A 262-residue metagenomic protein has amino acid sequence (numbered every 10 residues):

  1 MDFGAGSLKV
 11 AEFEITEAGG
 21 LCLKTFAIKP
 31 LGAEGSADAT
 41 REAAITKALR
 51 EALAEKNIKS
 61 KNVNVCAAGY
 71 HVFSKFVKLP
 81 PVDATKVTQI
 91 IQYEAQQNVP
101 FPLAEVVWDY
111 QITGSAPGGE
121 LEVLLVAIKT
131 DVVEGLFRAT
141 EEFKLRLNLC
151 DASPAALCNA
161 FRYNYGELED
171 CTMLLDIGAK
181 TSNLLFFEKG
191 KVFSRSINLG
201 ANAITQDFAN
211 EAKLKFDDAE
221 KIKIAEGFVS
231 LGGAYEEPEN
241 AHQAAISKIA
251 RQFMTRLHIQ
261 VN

Functional and structural regions predicted by a protein language model:
M1-E94, E134-F137, K144-R146: Non-catalytic, solvent-exposed interaction/assembly segments
M1-P30, N62-C66, R162-A203, F208: Gly/Thr-rich phosphate-binding beta-strand-loop-beta motif of the actin/hexokinase/Hsp70
P30-S36, H71-P81, T113, G119-V123 (+2 more regions): Short hinge/gating elements
A33-A37, V133-L157, K189-G233: Glycine-rich phosphate-binding loop plus the immediately following alpha-helix
T46-N57, N164-D170, R256-N262: Phosphate-interacting basic helix/loop segments used at nucleotide- and nucleic-acid interfaces
N62, C66-Y163: Active-site neighborhood for divalent-cation/phosphate handling
V132, T140, A156, A160 (+2 more regions): Phosphate/ATP-binding catalytic cores across multiple sugar-kinase/actin-like superfamilies, primarily ASKHA
I222-N262: Adenine-nucleotide phosphate-binding core of ATP-dependent small-molecule kinases
